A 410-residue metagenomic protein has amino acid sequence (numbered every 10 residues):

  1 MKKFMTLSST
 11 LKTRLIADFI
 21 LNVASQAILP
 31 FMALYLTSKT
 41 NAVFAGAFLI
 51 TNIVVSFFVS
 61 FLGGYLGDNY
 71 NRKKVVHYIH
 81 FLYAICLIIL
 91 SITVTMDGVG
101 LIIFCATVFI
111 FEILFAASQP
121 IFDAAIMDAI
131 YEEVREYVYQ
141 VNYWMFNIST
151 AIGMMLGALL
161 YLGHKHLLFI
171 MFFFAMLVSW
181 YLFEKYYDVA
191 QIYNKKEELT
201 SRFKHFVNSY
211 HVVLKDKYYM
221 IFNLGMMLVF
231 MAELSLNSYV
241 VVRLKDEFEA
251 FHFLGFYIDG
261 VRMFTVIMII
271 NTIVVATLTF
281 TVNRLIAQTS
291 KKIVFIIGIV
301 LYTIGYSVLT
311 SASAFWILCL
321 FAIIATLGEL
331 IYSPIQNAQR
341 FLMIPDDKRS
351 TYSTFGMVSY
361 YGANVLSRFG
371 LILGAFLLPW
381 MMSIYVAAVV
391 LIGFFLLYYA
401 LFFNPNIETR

Functional and structural regions predicted by a protein language model:
M1-S8, A190-N223: Juxtamembrane intracellular "pre-TM" segments in multi-pass secondary transporters
K2-V55, M220-G225, V229-F253: Helix-loop boundary and gating motifs at the non-cytosolic
F19, G100-S118, W316-I331: Hydrophobic core of transmembrane alpha-helices in multi-pass small-molecule transporters, especially MFS/SLC-type
F58-T95: Conserved MFS/SLC helix-loop-helix module at the cytosolic interface between two early adjacent transmembrane helices
S60-R72, T277-S290: Helix-to-loop junctions at the C-terminal end of transmembrane segments in multipass secondary transporters
F81-G98, V300-S313: C-terminal ends and interior cores of transmembrane alpha-helices in multi-pass membrane transporters/permeases
F109-F146: Cytoplasmic helix-loop-helix junction between adjacent transmembrane helices in 12-TM secondary transporters
F172, W180-E198, Y399-R410: Helix-loop junctions on the cytosolic side of multi-pass membrane transporters, especially the intracellular loop
